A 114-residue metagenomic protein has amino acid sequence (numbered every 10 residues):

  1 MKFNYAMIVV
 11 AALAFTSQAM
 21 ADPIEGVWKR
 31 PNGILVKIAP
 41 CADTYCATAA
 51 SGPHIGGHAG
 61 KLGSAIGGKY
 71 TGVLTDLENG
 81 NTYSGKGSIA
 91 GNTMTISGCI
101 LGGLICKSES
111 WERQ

Functional and structural regions predicted by a protein language model:
M1-M7: Bacterial N-terminal signal peptides that target proteins for export
V9-A11, T16: N-terminal signal peptide c-region/cleavage motif recognized by signal peptidases
S17-A21: Bacterial Sec-dependent signal peptides at the C-terminal "C-region" and cleavage site
D22-S88: Central antiparallel beta-sheet cores of small beta-barrel/beta-sandwich binding domains
M94: Basic, alpha-helical nucleic-acid-binding regions used in initiation and control of genome expression
S97: Ligand-binding face of N-terminal immunoglobulin V-set domains in extracellular IgSF glycoproteins
L101-Q114: Edge beta-strand at a domain terminus
